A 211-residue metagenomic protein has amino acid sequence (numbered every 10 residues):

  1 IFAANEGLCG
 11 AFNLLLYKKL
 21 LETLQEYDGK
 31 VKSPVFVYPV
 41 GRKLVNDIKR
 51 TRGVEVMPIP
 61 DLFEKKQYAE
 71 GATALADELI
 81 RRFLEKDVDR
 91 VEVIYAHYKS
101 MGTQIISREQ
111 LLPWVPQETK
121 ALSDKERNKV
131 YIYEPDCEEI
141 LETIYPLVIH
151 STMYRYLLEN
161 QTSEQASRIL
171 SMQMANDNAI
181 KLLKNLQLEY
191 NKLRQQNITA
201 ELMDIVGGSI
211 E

Functional and structural regions predicted by a protein language model:
I1-E211: C-terminal beta-strand-loop-alpha-helix "lid" module of Rossmann-like NAD(P)-dependent dehydrogenases
